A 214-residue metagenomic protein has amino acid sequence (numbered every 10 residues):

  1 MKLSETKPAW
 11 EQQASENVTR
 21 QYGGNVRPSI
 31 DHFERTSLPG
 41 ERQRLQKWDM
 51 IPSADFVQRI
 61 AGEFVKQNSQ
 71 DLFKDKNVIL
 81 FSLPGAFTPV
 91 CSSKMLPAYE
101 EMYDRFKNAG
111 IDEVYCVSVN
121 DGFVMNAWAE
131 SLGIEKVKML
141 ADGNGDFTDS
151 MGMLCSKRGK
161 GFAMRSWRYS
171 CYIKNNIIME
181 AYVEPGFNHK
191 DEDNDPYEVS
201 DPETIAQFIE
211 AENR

Functional and structural regions predicted by a protein language model:
K2-R214: Chalcogenol-based redox active-site neighborhoods
